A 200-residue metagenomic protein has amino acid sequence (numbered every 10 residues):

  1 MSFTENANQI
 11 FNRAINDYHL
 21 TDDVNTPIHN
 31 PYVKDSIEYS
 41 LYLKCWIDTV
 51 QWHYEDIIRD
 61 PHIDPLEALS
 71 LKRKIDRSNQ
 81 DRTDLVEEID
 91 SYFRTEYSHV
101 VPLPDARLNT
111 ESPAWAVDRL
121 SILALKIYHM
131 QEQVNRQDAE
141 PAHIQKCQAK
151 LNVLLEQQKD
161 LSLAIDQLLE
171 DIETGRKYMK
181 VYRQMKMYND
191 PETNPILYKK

Functional and structural regions predicted by a protein language model:
M1-K200: Anionic, Ser/Thr-rich low-complexity intrinsically disordered regions
